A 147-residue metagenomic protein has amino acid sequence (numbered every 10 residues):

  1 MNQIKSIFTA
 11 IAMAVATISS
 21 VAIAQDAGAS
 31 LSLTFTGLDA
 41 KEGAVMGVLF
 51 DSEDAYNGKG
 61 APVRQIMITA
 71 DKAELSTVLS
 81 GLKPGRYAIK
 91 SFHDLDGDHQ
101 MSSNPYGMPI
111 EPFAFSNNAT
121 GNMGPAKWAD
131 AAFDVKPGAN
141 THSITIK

Functional and structural regions predicted by a protein language model:
M1-I11: Bacterial N-terminal signal peptides that target proteins for export
A10-S19: Bacterial N-terminal signal peptides
S19-D26: Sec/Tat signal peptide C-region and signal peptidase I cleavage site
L31-G37, G47, I144: A short, amphipathic beta-strand motif
A73, V78, L82-R86, G138: A glycine-anchored, Pro-Gly-centered beta-turn/N-cap motif
Y87-S91: A short tyrosine-centered beta-strand micro-motif
L95-S103: Acidic, glycine-anchored loop motifs typical of Ca2+
P112-K147: Extracellular beta-sheet/turn segments enriched in Thr/Pro/Gly and aliphatic residues
